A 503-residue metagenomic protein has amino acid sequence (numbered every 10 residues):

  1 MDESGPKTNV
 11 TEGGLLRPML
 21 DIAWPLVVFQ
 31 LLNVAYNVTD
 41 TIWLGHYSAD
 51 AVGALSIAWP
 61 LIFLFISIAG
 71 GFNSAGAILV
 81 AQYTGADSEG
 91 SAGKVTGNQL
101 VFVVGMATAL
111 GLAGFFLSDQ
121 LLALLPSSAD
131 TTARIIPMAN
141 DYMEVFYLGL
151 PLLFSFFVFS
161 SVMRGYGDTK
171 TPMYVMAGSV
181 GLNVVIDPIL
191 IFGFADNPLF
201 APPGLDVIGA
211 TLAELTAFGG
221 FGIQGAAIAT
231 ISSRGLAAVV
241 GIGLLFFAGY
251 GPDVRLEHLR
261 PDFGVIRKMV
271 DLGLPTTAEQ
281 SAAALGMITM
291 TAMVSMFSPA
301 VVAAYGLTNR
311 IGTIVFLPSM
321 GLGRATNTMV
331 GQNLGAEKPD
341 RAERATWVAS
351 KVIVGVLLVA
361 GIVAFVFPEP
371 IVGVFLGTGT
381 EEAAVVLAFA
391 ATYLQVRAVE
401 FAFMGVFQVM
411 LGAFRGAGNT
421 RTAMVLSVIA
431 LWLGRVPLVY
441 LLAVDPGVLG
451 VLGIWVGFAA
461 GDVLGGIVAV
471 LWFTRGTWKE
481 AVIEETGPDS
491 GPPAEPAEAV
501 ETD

Functional and structural regions predicted by a protein language model:
M1-A23, V80-G149, P198-G273, V330-E400 (+1 more regions): Short alpha-helical transmembrane segments in multi-pass integral membrane proteins
W24-I78, F146-L153, R267-N333, V356-A360 (+3 more regions): Transmembrane helix-bundle signature of multi-pass secondary active exporters and lipid flippases
V27, L31, A35, T39 (+19 more regions): Generic alpha-helical transmembrane segments of integral inner-membrane proteins, especially permease/transport modules
V28, D40, L44, L55 (+22 more regions): Hydrophobic/aromatic residues within transmembrane alpha-helices of membrane transport systems, especially the TMDs
A35, H46-A49, Y83-A86, G165-Y166 (+6 more regions): Helix-loop interface residues and adjacent transmembrane-helix termini in multi-pass membrane transporters, primarily
V52-F115, L153-P172, A304-V366, M404-A423: Small-residue-rich hydrophobic transmembrane alpha-helices
V103, S161-F192, P198-A213, Q224 (+5 more regions): Alpha-helical transmembrane segments of multi-pass membrane transporters/permeases
Y142-R164, P172-V180, A226-A238, M320 (+5 more regions): Short runs within selected transmembrane alpha-helices of multi-pass transporters and secretion channels
